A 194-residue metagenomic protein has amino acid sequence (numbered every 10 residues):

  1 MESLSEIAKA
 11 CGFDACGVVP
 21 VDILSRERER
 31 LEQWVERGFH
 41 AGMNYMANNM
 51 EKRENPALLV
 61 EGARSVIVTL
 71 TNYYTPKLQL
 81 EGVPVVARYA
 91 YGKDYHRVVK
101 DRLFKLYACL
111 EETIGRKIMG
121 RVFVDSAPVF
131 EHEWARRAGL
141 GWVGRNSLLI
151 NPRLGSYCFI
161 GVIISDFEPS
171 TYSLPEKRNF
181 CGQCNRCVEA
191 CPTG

Functional and structural regions predicted by a protein language model:
M1-F180: Auxiliary alpha/beta "docking" domains used to position bulky ligands
A10, R186-G194: Iron-sulfur cluster-binding cysteine motifs and their immediate structural context in ferredoxin-like electron-transfer
